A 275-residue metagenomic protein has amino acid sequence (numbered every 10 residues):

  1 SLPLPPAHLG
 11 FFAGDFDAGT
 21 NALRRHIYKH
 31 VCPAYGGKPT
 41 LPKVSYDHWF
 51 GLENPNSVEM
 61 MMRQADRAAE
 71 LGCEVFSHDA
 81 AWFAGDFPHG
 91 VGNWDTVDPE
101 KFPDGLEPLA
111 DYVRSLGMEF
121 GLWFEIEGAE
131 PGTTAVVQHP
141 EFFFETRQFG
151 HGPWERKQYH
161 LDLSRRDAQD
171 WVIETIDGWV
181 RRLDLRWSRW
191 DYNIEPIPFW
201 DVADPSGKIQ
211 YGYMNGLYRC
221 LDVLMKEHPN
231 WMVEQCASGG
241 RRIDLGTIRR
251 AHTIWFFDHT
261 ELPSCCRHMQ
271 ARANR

Functional and structural regions predicted by a protein language model:
S1-A13: Short Pro-Gly-centered flexible turn/kink motifs
L2, G37-P39, K226: A generic structural signal for short, non-catalytic loop/turn and secondary-structure boundary residues
L9, F120, W231-V233: Hydrophobic anchor at the start of a short beta-strand that flanks the dinucleotide cofactor-binding loop
F11-K43: Terminal connector regions
A13, V31, G72, A80 (+5 more regions): A generic secondary-structure signal for well-formed alpha-helical elements
T20-R24, M61, T247-R249: Composition- and surface-driven signal marking solvent-exposed, interaction-prone regions in large proteins
G37-E174, W187: Aromatic-lined carbohydrate-binding/catalytic grooves of carbohydrate-active enzymes
E100-G105, L109, S115, V137-R275: Active-site neighborhood of glycoside hydrolase catalytic domains
